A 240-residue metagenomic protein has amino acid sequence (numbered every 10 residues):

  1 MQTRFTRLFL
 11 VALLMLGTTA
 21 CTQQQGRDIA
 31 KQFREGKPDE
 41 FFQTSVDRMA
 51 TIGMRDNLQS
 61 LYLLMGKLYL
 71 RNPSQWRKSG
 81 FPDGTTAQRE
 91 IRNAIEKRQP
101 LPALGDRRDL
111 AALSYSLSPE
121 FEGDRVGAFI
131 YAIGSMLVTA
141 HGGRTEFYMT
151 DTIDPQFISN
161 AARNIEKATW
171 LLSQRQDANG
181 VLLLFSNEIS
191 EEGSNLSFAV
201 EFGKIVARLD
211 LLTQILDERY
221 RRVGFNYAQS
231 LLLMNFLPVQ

Functional and structural regions predicted by a protein language model:
M1-F9: Bacterial N-terminal signal peptides that target proteins for export
Q2, G26, S230-Q240: Long, compositionally biased low-complexity regions that are usually intrinsically disordered and enriched
L10-M15: Hydrophobic helical h-region of N-terminal Sec-dependent signal peptides in bacterial secretory/periplasmic proteins
G17-A20: C-terminal motif of bacterial Sec signal peptides marking the signal peptidase cleavage site
T22-R125: N-terminal Sec/ER secretory leader and immediately downstream segment of secreted/extracellular precursors
K78-L232: Mature extracellular/secreted ectodomains of secretory-pathway proteins
